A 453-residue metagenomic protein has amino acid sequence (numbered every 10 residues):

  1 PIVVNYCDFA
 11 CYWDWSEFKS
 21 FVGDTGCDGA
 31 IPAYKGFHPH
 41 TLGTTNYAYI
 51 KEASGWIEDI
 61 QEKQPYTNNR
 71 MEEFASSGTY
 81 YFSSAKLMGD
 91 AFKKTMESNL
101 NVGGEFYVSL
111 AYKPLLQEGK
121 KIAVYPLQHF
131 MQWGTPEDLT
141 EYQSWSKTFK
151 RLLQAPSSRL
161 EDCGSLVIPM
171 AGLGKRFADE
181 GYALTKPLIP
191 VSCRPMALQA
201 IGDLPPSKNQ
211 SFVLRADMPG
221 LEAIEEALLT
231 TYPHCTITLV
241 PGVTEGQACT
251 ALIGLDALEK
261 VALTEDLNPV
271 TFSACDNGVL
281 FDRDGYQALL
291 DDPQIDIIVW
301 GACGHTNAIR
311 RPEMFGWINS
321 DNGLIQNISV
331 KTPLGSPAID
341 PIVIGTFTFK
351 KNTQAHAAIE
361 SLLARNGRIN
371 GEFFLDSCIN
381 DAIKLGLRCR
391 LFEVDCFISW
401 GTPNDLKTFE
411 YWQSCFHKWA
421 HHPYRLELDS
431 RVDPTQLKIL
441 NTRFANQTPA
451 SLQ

Functional and structural regions predicted by a protein language model:
P1-A10, W15-E17, L152-P169, R176-A178 (+5 more regions): Conserved N-terminal catalytic core of the sugar/cofactor nucleotidyltransferase
Y6, A33-Y34, M170, L214-A216 (+2 more regions): Short beta-strand/turn micro-motifs composed of small residues that flank or help shape donor/cofactor-binding pockets
C11-S98, V279-N366, P449-S451: Conserved core of the sugar-phosphate nucleotidyltransferase
D28-G29, K121, S165, K208-S211 (+3 more regions): Residues at the starts of beta-strands that form the adenosine-phosphate
P32, K63, Y125-L127, V213-R215 (+3 more regions): Conserved beta-strand termini and adjacent loop/short-helix elements that scaffold enzyme active sites in alpha/beta
W56, K121-A123, P187, T236 (+2 more regions): Conserved beta-strand segments of alpha/beta enzyme cores
E73-L166, D340-L452: Conserved alpha/beta core of the MobA/IspD/sugar-nucleotide pyrophosphorylase nucleotidyltransferase superfamily
S109, M218-E226, P312, D376: Short, surface-exposed alpha-helical segments at coil->helix boundaries
